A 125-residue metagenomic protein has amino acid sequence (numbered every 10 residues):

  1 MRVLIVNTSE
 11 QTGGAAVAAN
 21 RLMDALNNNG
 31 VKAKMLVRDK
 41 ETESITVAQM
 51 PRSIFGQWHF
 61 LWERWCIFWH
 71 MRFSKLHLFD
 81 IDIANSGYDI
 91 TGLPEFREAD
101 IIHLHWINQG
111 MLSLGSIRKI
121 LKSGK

Functional and structural regions predicted by a protein language model:
M1-M50, R97-A99: N-terminal subdomain of nucleotide-sugar transferases
A18, S113-I120: A short acidic, amphipathic alpha-helical/loop segment
T46-Y88: A short, charged, and often flexible helix/loop element on the N-terminal side of the glycosyltransferase catalytic
S86-D89, L112-S116: Amphipathic coiled-coil/heptad-repeat helices and related helical stalk/stem segments that mediate oligomerization
T91-L112: Short N-terminal targeting/anchoring amphipathic segment
D100-H103, K119-K125: Active-site proximal beta-strand in glycosyltransferases
